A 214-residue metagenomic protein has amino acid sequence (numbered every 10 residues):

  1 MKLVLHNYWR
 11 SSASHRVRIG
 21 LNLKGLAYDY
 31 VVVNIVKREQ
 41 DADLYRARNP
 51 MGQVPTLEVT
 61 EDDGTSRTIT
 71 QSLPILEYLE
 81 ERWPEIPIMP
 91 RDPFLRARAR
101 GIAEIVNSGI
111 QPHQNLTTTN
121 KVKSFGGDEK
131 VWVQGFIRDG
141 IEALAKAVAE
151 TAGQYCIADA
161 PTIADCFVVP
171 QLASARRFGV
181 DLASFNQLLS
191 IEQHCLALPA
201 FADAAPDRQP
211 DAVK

Functional and structural regions predicted by a protein language model:
M1-E129: GST-like domain detector, emphasizing the conserved glutathione-binding G-site in the N-terminal thioredoxin-like
L3-L5, F178-G179, D203: Short, contiguous strand/loop micro-motifs
N34, I163, R208: Short, solvent-exposed turn/loop segments enriched in Gly/Ser/Thr/Pro and often Arg
E80, Q171-L172, A205: Active-site-flanking alpha-helical
I86-R91, H113-L116, Q154-A158, A202-D207: Short, hydrophobic secondary-structure boundary micro-motifs
V106-A197: GST-like fold's C-terminal all-alpha helical module
N186-K214: Long hydrophobic alpha-helical segments typical of transmembrane helices together with their membrane-interfacial
